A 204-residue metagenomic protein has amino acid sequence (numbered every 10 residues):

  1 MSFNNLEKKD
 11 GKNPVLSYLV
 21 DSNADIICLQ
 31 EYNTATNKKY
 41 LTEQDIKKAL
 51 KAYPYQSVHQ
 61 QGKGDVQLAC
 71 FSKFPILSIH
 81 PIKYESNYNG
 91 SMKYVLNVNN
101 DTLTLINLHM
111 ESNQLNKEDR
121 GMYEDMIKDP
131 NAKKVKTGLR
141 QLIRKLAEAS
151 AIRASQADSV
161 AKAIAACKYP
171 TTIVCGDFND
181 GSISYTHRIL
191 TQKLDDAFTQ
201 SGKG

Functional and structural regions predicted by a protein language model:
M1-D21: N-terminal signal-anchor transmembrane helix
L6-E7, G11, I26-Y123: Structured beta-strand-rich core segments of catalytic domains in phosphoester-bond hydrolases
G11, V15, T42, I46 (+3 more regions): Stable alpha-helical elements in mature extracytoplasmic
L16, V95, A161-A165: Generic structural signal for well-ordered alpha-helical scaffold segments
V20-A24, K51, I76, A165-Y169 (+1 more regions): Sec-exported extracytoplasmic/periplasmic mature domains
M122-G204: Metal-dependent phosphoesterases centered on the DNase I-like endonuclease/exonuclease/phosphatase
